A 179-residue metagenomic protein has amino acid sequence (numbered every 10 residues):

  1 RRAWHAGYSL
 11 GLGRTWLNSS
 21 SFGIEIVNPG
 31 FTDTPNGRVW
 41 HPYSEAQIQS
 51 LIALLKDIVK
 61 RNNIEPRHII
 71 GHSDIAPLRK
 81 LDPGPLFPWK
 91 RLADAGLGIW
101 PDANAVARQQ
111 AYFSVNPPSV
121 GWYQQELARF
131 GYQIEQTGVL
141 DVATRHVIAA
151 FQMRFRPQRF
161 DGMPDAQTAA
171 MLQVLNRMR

Functional and structural regions predicted by a protein language model:
R1-R67: Active-site-adjacent loop/helix surface patches within enzyme catalytic domains that shape the substrate-binding cleft
L10-G11, P35-Q47, P77-R79, Q109-N116 (+2 more regions): Second-shell loop/turn segments in exported
R14, D82-P83: A charge-rich, low-complexity, intrinsically flexible signal that marks solvent-exposed coils, linkers, repeats
D33, K80-D82, Q173: Short, function-defining helix-loop hinge/capping sites that tune catalysis or transport
I64-R79: Acidic/histidine-rich, metal-coordinating catalytic segments
P85-Q109: Acidic, His- and aromatic-enriched active-site or binding-groove loops in soluble protein domains that engage sugars
A111-L175, R179: Short acidic, glycine/serine/threonine-rich helix-capping segments at coil-helix boundaries
